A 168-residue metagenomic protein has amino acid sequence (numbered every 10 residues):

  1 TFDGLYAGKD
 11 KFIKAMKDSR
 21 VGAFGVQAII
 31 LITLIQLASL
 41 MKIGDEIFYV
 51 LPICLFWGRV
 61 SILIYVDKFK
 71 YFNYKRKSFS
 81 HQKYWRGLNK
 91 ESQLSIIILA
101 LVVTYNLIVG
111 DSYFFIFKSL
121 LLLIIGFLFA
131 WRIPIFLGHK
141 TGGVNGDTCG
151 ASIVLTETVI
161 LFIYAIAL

Functional and structural regions predicted by a protein language model:
T1-A23: Aspartate-rich (DDxxD/NDxxD/DxxxD) Mg2+/diphosphate-binding motifs and their adjoining helix-loop segments
A7, F24-L168: Hydrophobic alpha-helical transmembrane segments
